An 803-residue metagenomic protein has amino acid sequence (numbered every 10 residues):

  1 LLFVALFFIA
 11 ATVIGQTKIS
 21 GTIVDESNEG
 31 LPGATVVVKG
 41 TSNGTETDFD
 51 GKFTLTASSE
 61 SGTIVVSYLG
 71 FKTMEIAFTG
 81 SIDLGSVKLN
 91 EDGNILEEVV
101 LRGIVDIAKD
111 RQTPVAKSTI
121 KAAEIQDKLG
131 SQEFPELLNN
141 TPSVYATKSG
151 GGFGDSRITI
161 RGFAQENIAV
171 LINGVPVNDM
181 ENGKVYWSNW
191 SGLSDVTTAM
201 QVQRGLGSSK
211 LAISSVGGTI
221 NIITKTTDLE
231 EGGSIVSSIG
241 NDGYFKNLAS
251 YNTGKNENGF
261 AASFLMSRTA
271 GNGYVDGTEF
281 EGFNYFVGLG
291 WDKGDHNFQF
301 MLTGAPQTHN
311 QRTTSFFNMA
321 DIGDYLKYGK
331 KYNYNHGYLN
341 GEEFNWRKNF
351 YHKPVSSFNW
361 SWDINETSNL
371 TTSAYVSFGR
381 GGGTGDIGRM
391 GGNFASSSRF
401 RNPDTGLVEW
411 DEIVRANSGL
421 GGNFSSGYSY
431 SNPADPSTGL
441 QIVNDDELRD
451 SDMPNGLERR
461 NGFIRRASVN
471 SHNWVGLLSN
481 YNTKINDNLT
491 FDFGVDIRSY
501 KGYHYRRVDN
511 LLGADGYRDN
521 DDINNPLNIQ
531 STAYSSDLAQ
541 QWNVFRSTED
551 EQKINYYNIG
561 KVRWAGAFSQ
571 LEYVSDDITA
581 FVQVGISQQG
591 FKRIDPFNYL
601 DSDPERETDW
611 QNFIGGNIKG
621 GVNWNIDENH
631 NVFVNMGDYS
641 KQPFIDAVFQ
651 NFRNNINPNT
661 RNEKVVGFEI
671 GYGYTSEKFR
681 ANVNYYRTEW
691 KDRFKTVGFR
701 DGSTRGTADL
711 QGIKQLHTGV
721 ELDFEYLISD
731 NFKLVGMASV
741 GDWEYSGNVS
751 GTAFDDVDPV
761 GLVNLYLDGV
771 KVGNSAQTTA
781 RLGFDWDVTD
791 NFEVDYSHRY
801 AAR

Functional and structural regions predicted by a protein language model:
V24-E29, A34-K39, T63-F71, T79-D127 (+2 more regions): Short, acidic, small-residue-rich periplasmic hinge/interaction motif at the N-terminus of Gram-negative outer-membrane
F53-T56, R157, P176-R204, I223-K225 (+1 more regions): Short acidic/polar hinge/loop motifs at secondary-structure boundaries that mediate gating or recognition
T56, P135-P176, G192, T198: Extracytoplasmic beta-strand/coil segments of soluble accessory domains associated with Gram-negative outer-membrane
G232, I239-A270, V275-R312, K348-Y351 (+2 more regions): Transmembrane beta-barrel wall of Gram-negative outer-membrane proteins
N297-N359, G382-A467, Q530-T548, G698: Acidic/polar loop-and-plug regions of large Gram-negative outer-membrane beta-barrel proteins
T314-F316, D537-V544, G590-Y599, W610 (+5 more regions): Surface-exposed extracellular loop regions of Gram-negative outer-membrane beta-barrel proteins, predominantly
I464, D492-D627, F649, V749-S750: Signature of Gram-negative outer-membrane beta-barrel scaffolds
R687-E689, L710-A802: Gram-negative outer-membrane beta-barrel transporters
